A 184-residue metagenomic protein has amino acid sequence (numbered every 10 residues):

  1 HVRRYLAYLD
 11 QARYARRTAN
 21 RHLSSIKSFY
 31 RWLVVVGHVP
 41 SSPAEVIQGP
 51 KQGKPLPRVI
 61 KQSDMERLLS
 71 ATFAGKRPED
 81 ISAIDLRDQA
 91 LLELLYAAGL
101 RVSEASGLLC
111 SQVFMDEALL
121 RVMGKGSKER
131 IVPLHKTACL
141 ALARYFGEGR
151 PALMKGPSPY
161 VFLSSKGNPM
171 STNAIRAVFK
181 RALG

Functional and structural regions predicted by a protein language model:
H1-G184: Conserved catalytic core of the tyrosine transesterase superfamily
